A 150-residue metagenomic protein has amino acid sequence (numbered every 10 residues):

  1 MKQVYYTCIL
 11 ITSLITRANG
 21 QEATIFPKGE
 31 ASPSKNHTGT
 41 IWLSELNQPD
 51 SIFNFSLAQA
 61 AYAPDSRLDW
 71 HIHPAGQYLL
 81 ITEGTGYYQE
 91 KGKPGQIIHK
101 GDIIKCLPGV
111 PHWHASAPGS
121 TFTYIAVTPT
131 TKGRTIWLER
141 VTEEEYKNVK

Functional and structural regions predicted by a protein language model:
M1-V4: Positively charged n-region of N-terminal signal peptides that target proteins for export
I9, I15-N54, T135-K150: A short, N-terminal "cap"/entry segment at the start of jelly-roll beta-barrel domains of the cupin/DSBH fold
S44-E45, A60-S66: N-terminal post-signal-peptidase region of extra-cytosolic proteins
Q59-A63, I72-Y88, V127-P129: Short, conserved beta-strand element in jelly-roll/cupin
Y87, P108-T135: Ligand-binding loop in jelly-roll beta-barrel domains
G92-G109: Short acidic-glycine-tyrosine-enriched beta hairpin
